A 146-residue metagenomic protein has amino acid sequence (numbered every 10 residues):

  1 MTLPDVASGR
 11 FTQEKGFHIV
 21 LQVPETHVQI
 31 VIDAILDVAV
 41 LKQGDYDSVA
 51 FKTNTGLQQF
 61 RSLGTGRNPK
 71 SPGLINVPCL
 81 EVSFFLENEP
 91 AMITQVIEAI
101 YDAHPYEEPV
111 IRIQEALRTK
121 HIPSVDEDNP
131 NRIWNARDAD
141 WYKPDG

Functional and structural regions predicted by a protein language model:
M1-G146: Hydrophobic structural segments
